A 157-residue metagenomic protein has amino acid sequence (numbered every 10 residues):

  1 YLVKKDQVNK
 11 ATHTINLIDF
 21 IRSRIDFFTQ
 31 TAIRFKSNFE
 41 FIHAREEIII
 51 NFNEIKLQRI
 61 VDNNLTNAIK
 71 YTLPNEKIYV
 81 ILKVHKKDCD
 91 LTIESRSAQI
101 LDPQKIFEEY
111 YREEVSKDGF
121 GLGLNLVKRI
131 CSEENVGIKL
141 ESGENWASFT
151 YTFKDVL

Functional and structural regions predicted by a protein language model:
K4-K10, I49-F52: Conserved micro-motifs of the catalytic ATP-binding
A11-T29: A conserved beta-strand-to-alpha-helix junction within the catalytic ATP-binding
T31-F41: Short conserved segments within the C-terminal catalytic ATPase subdomain
A68-I69: Short helix-loop "hinge" at the ATP-lid/N-box region of the Bergerat-fold HATPase_c
N75-K87: Short beta-strand/loop element within the Bergerat-fold HATPase_c
Q99-Y110: Short conserved segment of the HATPase_c
K117-L126: Glycine-rich phosphate-binding loop
